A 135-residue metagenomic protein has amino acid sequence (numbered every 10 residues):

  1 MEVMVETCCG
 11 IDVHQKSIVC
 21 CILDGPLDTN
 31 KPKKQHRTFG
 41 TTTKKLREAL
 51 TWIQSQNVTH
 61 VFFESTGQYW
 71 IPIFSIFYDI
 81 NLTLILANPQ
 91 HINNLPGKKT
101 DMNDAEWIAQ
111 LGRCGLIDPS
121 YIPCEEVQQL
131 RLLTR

Functional and structural regions predicted by a protein language model:
M1-R135: Phosphate- and other anionic-substrate recognition elements at nucleic-acid/protein interfaces
